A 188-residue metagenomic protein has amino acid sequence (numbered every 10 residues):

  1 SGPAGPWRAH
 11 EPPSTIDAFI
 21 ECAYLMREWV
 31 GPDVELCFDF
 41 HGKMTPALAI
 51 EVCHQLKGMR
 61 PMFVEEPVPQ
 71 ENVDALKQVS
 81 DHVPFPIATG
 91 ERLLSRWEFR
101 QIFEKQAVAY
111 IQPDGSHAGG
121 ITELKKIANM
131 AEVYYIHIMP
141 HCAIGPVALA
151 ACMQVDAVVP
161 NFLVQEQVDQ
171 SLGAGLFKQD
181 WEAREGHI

Functional and structural regions predicted by a protein language model:
S1-K77, H82: Metal-dependent enolase-superfamily TIM-barrel catalytic cores that perform enediolate-based chemistry
H54, M59-F63, P69-H187: Shared catalytic-loop signature of beta/alpha-barrel
